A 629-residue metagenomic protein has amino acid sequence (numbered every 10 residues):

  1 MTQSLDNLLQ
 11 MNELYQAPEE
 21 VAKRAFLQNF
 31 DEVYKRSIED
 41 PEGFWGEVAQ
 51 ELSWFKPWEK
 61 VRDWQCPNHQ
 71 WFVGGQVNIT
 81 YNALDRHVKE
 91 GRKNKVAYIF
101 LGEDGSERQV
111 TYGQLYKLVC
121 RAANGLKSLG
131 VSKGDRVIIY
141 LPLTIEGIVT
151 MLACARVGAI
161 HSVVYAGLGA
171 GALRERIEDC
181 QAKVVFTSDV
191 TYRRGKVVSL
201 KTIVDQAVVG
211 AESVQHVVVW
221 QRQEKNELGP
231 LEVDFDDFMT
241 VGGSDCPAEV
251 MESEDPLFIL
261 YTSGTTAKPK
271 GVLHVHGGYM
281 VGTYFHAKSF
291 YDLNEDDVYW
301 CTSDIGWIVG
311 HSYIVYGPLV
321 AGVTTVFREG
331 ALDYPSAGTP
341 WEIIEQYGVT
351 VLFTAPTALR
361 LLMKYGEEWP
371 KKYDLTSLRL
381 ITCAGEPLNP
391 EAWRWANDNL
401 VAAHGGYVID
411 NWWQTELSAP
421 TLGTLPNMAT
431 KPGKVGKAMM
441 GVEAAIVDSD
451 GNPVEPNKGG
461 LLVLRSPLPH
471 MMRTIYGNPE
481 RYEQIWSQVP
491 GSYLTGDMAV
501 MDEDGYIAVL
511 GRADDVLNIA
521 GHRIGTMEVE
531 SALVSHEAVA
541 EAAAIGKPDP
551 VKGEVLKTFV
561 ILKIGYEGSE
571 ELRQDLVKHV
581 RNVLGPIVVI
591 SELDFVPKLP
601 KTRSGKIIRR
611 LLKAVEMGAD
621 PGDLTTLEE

Functional and structural regions predicted by a protein language model:
M1-V110, Q114-K117, R121, I203 (+2 more regions): N-lobe entry segment of adenylate-forming
T80-Y81, Y98-L152, G169-R174, P230-D237 (+1 more regions): Conserved AMP-binding/adenylate-forming core of the ANL superfamily
N94-V96, Q215-V219, G229-Y261, K268 (+3 more regions): Conserved pre-ATP/AMP-binding loop-to-beta segment of ANL
L152, R156-D237, G348, I564: Structural core segment of the AMP-binding/adenylate-forming
V164-D189, V204, E345, L352 (+7 more regions): AMP-binding/adenylate-forming catalytic core of the ANL superfamily
M280-V298, I308-T350, K364-Y365: Conserved AMP-binding/adenylation subdomain of ANL enzymes
V320-V323, T350-T354, M363-T430, E443: Gly/Ser/Thr-rich phosphate-binding loop
K437-G441, N452-I485, I524-T526, D620: Conserved ATP/PPi-binding loop(s) of AMP-dependent carboxylate-activating enzymes
